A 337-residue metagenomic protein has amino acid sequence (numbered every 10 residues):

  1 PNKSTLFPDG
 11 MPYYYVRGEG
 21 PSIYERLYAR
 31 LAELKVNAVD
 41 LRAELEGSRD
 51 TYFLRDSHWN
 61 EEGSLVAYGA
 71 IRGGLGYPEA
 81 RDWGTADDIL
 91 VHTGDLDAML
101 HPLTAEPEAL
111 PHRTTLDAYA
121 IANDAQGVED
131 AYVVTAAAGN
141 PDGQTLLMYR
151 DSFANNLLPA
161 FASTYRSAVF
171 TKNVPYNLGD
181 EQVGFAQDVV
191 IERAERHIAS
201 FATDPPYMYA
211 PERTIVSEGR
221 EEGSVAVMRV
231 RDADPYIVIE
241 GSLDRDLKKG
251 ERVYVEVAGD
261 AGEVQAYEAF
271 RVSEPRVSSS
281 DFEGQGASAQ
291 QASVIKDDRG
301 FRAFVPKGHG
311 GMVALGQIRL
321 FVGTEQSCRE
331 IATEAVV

Functional and structural regions predicted by a protein language model:
P1-V337: Extracellular glycan-modifying ectodomains
